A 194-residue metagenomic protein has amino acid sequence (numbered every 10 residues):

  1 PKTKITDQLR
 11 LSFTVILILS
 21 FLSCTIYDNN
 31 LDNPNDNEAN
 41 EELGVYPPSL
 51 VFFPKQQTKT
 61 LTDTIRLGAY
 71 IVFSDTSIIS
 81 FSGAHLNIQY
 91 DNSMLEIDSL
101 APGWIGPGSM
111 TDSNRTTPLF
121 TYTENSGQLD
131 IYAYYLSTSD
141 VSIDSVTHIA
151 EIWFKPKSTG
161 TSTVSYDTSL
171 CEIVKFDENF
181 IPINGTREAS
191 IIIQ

Functional and structural regions predicted by a protein language model:
P1-S23: Sec-dependent bacterial lipoprotein signal peptides
C24-Q194: Acidic, low-complexity intrinsically disordered segments
